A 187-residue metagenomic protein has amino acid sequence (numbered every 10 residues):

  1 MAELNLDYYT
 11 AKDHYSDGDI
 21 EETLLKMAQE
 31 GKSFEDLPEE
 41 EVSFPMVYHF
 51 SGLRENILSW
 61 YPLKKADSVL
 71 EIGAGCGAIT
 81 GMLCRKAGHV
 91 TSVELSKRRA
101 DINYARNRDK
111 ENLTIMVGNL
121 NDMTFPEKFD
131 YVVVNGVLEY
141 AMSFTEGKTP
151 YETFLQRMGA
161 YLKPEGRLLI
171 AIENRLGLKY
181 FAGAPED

Functional and structural regions predicted by a protein language model:
M1-Q29: N-terminal auxiliary segments of SAM/dcSAM-dependent transferases
Y48-K65: Conserved alpha-helix/loop element of class I SAM-dependent methyltransferases that forms part of the SAM/SAH-binding
K65-G75: Conserved class I S-adenosyl-L-methionine
C76-A87: Conserved SAM-binding loop of SAM-dependent methyltransferases across substrates and taxa, primarily the Class I
K86-T114, N119-N121: Class I SAM-dependent methyltransferase SAM/SAH-binding core
T124-V132: A short acidic, Gly/Pro-enriched loop at the edge of an enzyme's catalytic core that lines a small-molecule cofactor
T149-R167: A short glycine-rich, Lys/Arg-flanked "PGG" loop and its adjoining helix->strand segment in the class I
L169-D187: Conserved class I S-adenosyl-L-methionine
